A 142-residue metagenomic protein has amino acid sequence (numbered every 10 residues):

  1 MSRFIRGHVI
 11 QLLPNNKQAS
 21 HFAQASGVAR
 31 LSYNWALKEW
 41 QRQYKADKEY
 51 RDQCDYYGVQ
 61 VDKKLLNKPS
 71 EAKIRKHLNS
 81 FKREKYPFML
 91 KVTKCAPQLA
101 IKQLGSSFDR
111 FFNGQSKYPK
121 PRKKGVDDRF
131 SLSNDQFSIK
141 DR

Functional and structural regions predicted by a protein language model:
M1-R142: Nucleic-acid substrate recognition interfaces
